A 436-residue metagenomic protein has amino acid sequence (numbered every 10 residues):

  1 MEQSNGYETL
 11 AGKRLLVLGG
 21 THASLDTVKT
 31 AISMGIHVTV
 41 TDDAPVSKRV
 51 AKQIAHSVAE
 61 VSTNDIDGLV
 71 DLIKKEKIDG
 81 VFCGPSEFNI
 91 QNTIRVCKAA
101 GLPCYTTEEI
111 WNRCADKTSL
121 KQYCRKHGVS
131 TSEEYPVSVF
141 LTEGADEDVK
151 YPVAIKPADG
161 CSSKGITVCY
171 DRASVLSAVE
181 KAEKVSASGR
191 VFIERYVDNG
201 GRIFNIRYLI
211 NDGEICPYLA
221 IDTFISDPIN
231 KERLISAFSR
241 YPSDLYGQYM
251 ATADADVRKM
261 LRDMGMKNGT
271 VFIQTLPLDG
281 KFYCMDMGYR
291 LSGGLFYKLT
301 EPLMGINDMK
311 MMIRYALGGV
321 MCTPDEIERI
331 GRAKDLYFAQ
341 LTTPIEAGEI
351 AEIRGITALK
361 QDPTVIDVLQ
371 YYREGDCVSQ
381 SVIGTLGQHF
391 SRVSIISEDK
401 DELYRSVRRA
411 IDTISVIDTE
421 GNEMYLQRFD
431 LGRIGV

Functional and structural regions predicted by a protein language model:
M1-I110, V320, K334, Y371-Q388 (+1 more regions): ATP-binding N-terminal substructure of ATP-dependent carboxylate-amine bond-forming enzymes
R14-L16, V153, I215: Conserved hydrophobic helix-helix packing surfaces used for dimerization/oligomerization
H56, K98-G165: A conserved helix-loop-beta module that forms one wall/lid of the active-site cleft in ATP-utilizing catalytic domains
S130-S132, P152-A154, T167-G200, N230-R240 (+2 more regions): Conserved ATP-binding module of the ATP-grasp superfamily
E194, N205, K267-D279, P324 (+1 more regions): A short glycine-rich, hydrophobically flanked beta-strand micro-motif that places a catalytic Asp/Glu for divalent metal
D198-I203, R207-M266, T270, P277 (+3 more regions): ATP-dependent carboxylate/phosphate-activation module, predominantly the ATP-grasp catalytic core and closely related
V271, L359-V378: A structural supersecondary motif
M321-T364: A glycine-rich beta-turn/hairpin centered on an aromatic-Pro dipeptide
